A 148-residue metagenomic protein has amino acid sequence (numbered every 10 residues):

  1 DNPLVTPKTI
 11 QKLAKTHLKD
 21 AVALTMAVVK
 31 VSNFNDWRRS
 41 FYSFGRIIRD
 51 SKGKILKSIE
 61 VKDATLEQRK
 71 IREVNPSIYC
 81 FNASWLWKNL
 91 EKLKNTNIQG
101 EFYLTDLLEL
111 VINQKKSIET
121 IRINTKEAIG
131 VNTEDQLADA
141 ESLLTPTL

Functional and structural regions predicted by a protein language model:
D1-S51, C80, K88-N89: Conserved beta-loop-beta/alpha segment of the NTase-like Rossmann-fold superfamily that binds/positions NTPs
T16, D20, Q114, T147: Phosphate/oxyanion-binding loops and surfaces in catalytic or ligand/nucleic-acid-binding neighborhoods
I55-K126, D135-A138, S142-P146: Catalytic-core segments of class I nucleotidyltransferases/pyrophosphorylases that form NMP-activated intermediates
G130: PAPS-dependent sulfotransferase catalytic core
